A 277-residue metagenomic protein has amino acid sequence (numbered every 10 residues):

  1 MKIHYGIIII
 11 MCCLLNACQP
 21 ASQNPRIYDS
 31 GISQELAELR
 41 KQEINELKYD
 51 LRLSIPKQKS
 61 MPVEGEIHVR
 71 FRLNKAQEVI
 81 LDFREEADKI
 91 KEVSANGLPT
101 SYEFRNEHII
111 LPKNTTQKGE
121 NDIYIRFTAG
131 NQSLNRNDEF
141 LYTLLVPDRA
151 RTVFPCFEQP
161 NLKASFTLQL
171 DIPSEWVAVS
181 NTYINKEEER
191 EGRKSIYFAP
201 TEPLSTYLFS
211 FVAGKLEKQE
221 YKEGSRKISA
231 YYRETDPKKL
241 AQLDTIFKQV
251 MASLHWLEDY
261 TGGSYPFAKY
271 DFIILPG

Functional and structural regions predicted by a protein language model:
M1-Y28: Bacterial Sec-dependent N-terminal signal peptides
C18-E64, N135-N137, E158-P160: N-terminal, polar/Ser/Thr-rich
R52-S54, V69, L98-T100, I110-T115 (+2 more regions): Beta-strand-rich interaction surfaces with strong enrichment in secreted/lumenal proteins
I67-F71, G119-L134, F166-S174, I196-E202: Short, hydrophobic/aromatic-enriched beta-strand segments in well-ordered soluble domains
H68-A87, E158, T167-P173: Surface-exposed beta-strand/loop patches in extracellular or lumenal glycoproteins
R84-L141, E191: A surface-exposed beta-strand-loop module
G130-P160, F166, L208: Core domains of carbohydrate- and sulfate-ester-processing enzymes
Q159-G277: Hydrophobic helix-coil surface modules that form long, contiguous segments used for peptide/substrate interaction
